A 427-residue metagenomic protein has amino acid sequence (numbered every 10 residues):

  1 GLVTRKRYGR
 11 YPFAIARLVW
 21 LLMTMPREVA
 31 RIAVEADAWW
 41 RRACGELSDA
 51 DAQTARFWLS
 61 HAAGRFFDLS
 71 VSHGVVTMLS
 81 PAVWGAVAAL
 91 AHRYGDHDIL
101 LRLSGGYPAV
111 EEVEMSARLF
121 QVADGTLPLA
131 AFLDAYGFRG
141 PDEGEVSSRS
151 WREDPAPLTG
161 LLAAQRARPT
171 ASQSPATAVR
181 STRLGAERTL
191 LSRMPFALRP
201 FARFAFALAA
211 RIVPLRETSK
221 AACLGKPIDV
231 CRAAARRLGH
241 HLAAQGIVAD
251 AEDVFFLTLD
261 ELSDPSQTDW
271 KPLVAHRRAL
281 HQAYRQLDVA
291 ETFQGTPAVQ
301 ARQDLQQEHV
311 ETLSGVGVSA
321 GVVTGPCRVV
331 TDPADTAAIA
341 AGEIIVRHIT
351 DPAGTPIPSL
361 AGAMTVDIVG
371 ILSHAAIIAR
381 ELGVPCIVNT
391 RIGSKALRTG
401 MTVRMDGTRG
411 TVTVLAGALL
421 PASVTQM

Functional and structural regions predicted by a protein language model:
G1-G317: Contiguous hydrophobic, helix-prone segments at protein termini that mediate membrane targeting/anchoring
F132, H241, V310-T312, V316 (+5 more regions): Short, flexible coil/turn micro-motifs enriched in small/turn-prone residues
A233, L273, E308, L313-G315 (+4 more regions): Residue-level detector of functional hotspots within protein domains
R302-E343: Phosphate-handling DNA/RNA-contact segment within nucleic-acid enzymes
C327-A334, A338, G342-E343, H348-M427: Acidic, glycine-rich flexible loop/linker segments
